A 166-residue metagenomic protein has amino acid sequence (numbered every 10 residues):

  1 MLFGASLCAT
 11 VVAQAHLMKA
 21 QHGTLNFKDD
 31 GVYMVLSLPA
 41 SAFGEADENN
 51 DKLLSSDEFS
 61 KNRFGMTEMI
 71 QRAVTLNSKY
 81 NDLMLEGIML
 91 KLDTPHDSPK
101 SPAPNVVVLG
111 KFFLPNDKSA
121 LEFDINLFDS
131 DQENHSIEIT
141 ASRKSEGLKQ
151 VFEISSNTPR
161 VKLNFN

Functional and structural regions predicted by a protein language model:
M1-F3: Bacterial N-terminal signal peptides that target proteins for export
T10-V12: N-terminal signal peptide c-region/cleavage motif recognized by signal peptidases
Q14-N166: N-terminal soluble domains immediately following signal/targeting peptides that reside in extracytoplasmic
